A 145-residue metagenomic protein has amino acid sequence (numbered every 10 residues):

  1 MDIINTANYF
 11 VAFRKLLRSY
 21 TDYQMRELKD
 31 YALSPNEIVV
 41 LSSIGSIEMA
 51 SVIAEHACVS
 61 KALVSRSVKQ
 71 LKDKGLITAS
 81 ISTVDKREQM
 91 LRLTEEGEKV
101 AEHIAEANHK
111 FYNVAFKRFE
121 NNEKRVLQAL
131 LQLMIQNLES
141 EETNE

Functional and structural regions predicted by a protein language model:
M1, N122-E145: C-terminal regulatory/oligomerization modules of transcriptional regulators
M1-Y31: N-terminal leader segment of winged-helix/HTH proteins
N8, V39, R125: Active-site phosphate/pyrophosphate-handling residues
L17, E48, A101, I135-E139: A structural signal for well-ordered alpha-helices, especially hydrophobic packing surfaces of coiled-coils
D22-L63: N-terminal helix-turn-helix DNA-binding core of bacterial DNA-binding proteins
Y23, K69-Q128: Charged, amphipathic alpha-helical coiled-coil/dimerization segments
